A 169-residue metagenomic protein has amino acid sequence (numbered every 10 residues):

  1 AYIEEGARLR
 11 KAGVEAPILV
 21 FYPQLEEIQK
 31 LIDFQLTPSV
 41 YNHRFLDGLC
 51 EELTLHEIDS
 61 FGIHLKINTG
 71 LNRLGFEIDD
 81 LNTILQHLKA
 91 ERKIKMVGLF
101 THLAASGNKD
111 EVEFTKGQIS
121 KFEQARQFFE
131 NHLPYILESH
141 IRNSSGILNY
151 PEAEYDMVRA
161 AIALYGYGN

Functional and structural regions predicted by a protein language model:
A1-E138, A153-E154: Active-site-proximal beta-alpha core segment in soluble small-molecule metabolic enzymes
L25, L103, G146-L148, L164: Residue-level detector of flexible, active-site-proximal loop/helix-junction positions within diverse enzyme catalytic
L137-H140, R159: Long, low-complexity segments enriched in small/aliphatic residues
L148-N169: Active-site loop ensemble at the mouth of alpha/beta enzyme cores that anchors a bound cofactor
